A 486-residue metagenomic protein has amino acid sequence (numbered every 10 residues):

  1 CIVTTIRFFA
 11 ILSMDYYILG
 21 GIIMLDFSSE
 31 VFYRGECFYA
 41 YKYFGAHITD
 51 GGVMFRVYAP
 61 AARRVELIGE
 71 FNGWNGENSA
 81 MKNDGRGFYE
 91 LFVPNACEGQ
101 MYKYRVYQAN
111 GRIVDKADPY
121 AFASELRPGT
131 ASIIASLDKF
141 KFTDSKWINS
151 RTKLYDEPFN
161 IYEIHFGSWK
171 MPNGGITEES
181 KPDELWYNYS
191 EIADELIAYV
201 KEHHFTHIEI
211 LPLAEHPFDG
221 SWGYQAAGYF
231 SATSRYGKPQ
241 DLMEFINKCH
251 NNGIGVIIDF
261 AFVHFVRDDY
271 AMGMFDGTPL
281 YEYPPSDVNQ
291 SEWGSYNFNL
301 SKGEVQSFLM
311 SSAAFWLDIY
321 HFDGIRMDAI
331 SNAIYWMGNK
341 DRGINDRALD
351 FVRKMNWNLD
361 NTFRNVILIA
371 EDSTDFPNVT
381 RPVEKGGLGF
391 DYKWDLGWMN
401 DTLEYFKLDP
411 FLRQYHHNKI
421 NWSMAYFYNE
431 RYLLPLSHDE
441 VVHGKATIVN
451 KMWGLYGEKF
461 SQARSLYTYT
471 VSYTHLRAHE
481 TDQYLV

Functional and structural regions predicted by a protein language model:
C1-I2, R7-I23: Short, Lys/Arg-enriched N-terminal segments with co-localized hydrophobic residues within the first ~10-30 amino acids
I23-M54, N83-E163, S168-E184, E191: The feature marks proteins involved in alpha-glucan
Y58-R64: Short proline/glycine-enriched turn/loop motifs at strand-loop junctions of beta-rich domains
E66-I68: Beta-strand signatures of extracellular beta-sandwich domains
E70-W74, A109: Change "in extracellular beta-sheet-rich domains … of secreted and cell-surface proteins" to "in beta-sheet-rich domains
E125, W147-D156, H165-F322, R326-I344: Substrate-binding/active-site clefts of carbohydrate-active enzymes
H321-D323, Y335-E480: Conserved alpha/beta catalytic core and glycan-binding cleft of carbohydrate-active enzymes
L485-V486: Hydrophobic alpha-helical segments, chiefly the membrane-spanning helices and signal/signal-anchor peptides
